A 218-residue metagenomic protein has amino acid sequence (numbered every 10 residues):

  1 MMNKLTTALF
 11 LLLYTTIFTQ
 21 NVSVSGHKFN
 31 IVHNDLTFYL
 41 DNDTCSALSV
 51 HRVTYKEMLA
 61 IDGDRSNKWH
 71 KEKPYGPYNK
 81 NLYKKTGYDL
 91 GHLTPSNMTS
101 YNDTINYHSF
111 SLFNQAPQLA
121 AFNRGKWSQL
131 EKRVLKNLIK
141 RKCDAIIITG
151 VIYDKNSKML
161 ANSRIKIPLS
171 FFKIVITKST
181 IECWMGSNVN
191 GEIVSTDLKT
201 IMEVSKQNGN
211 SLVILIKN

Functional and structural regions predicted by a protein language model:
M1-N21: Bacterial Sec-dependent N-terminal signal peptides
I17-N218: Domain-level detector for secreted/extracellular nuclease and nuclease-toxin modules, and for the ENPP-like C-terminal
